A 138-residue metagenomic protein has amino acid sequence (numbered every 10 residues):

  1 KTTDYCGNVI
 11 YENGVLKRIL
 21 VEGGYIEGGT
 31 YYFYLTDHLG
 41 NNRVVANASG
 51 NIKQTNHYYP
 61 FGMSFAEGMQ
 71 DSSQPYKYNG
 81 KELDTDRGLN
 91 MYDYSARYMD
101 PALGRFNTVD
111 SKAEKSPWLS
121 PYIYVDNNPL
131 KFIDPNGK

Functional and structural regions predicted by a protein language model:
Y5-C6: Phosphate/diphosphate-binding loops
E12, K17, E27-S95, L130-F132: A motif-centric feature for acidic-aromatic and gly/ser/thr-rich catalytic loops and repeats
I19-V21: Multi-pass membrane glycosyltransferase architecture that uses lipid-linked
G23-Y25: Extended alpha-helical rod segments
V44-V45, M63-E67, R97-N107, S111-K112 (+1 more regions): Short, low-complexity export/processing leader segments characterized by acidic and small residues
D86, S116-L119: Structured ligand/cofactor/substrate-binding pocket environments in proteins
